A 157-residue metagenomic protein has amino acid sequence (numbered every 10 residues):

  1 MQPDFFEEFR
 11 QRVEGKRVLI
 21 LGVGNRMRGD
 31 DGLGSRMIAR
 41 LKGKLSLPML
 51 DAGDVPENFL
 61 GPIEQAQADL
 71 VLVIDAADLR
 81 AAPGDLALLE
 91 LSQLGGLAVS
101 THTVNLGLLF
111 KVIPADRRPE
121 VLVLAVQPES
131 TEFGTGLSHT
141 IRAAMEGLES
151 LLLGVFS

Functional and structural regions predicted by a protein language model:
M1-E129, T135-S157: N-terminal catalytic or cofactor-binding beta/alpha core of small enzyme domains
